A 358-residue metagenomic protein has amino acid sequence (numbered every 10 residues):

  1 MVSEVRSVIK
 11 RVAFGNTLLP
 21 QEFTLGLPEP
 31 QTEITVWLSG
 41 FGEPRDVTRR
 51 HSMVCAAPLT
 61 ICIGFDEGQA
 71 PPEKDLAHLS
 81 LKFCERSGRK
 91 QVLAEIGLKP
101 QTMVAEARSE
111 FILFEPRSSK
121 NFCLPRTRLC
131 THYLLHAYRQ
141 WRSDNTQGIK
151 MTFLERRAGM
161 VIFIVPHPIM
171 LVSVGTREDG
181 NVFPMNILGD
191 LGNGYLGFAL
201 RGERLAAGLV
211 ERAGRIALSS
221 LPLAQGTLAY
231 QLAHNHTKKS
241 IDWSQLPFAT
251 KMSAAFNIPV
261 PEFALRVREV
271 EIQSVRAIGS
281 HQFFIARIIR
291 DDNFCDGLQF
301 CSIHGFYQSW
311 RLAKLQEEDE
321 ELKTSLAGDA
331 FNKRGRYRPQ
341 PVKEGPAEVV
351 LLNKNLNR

Functional and structural regions predicted by a protein language model:
V2-R358: Basic, polyanion-binding surface patches
